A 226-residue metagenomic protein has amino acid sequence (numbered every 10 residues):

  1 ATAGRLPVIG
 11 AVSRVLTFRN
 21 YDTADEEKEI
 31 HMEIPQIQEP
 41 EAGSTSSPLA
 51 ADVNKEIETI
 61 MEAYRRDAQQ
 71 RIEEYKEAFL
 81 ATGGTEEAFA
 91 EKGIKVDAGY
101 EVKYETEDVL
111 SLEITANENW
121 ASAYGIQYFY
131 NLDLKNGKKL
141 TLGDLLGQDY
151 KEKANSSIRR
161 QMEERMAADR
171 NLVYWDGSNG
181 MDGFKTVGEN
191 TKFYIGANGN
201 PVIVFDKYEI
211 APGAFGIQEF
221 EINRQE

Functional and structural regions predicted by a protein language model:
T2-E226: Compositionally biased intrinsically disordered regions enriched in Thr/Gly
